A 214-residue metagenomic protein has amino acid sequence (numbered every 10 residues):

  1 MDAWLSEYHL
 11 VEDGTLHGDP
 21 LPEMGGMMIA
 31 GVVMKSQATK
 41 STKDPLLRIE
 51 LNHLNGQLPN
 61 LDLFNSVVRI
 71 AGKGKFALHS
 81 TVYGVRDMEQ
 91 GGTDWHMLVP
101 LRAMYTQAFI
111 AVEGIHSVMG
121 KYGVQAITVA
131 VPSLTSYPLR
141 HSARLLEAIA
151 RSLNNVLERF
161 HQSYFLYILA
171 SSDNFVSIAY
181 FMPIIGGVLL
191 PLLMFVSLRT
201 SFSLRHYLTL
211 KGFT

Functional and structural regions predicted by a protein language model:
M1-F165: Soluble extramembrane regions of membrane proteins in the secretory/endomembrane system
Y8-T15, V112, S171-N174, M182 (+2 more regions): Residue-level detector of solvent-exposed, low-hydrophobicity positions
L157-M182: Short, aromatic-rich amphipathic segments at membrane interfaces that lie adjacent to a transmembrane helix or signal
I178-T214: Alpha-helical transmembrane segments of integral membrane proteins
